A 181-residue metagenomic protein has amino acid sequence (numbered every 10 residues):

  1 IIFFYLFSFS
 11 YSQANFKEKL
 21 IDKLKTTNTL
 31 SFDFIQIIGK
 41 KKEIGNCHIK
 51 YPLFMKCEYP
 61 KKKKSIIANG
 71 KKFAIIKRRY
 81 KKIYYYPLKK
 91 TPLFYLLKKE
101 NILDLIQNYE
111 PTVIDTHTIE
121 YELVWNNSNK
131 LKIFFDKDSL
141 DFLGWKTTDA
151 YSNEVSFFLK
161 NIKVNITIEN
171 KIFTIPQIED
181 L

Functional and structural regions predicted by a protein language model:
F3-S12: Hydrophobic h-region of N-terminal signal peptides that target proteins for export in Gram-negative bacteria
Y11-D22: Cleaved targeting-peptide boundary
D22-K42: A short, Trp-centered hydrophobic/proline-enriched beta-strand micro-motif
T26, H48-F54, A68-K72, T116 (+1 more regions): Short, solvent-exposed coil/turn segments at beta-strand boundaries
F34, M55-Y59, F73-I76, Y121 (+1 more regions): Short hydrophobic/aromatic-rich beta-strand segments that constitute the beta-sheet cores of beta-sandwich/beta-barrel
C47-Y95, V155: An acidic-aromatic
R79-I119: Flexible, surface-exposed loop/linker segments and immediately adjacent secondary-structure boundaries
D104-L181: Gly/Pro-enriched, hydrophobic low-complexity segments that function as extracytoplasmic propeptides/linkers
